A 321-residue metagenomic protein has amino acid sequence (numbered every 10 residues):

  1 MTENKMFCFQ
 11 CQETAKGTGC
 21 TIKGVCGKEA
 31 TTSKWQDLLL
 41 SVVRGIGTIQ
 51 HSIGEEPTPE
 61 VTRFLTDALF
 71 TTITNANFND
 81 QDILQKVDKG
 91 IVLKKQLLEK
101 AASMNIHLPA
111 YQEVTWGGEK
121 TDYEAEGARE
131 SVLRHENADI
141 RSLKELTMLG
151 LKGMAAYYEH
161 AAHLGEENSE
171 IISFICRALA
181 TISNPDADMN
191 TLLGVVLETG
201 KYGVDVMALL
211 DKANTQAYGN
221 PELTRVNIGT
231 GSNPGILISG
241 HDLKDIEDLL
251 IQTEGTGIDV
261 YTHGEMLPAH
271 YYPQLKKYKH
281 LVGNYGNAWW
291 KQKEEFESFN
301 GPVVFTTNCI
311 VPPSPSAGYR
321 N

Functional and structural regions predicted by a protein language model:
T2-N321: Metallocofactor- and cofactor-centric catalytic cores in central/energy metabolism, strongly enriched
